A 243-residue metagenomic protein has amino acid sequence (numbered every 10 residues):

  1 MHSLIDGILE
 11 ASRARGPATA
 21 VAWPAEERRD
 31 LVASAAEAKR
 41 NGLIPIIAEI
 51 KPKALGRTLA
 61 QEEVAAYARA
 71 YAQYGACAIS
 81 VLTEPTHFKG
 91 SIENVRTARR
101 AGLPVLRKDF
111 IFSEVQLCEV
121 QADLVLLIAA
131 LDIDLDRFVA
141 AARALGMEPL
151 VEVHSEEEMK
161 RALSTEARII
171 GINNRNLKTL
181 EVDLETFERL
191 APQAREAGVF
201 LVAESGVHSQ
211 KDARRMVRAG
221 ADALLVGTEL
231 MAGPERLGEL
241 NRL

Functional and structural regions predicted by a protein language model:
M1-L59: An N-cap/entry alpha-helix motif that binds or orients negatively charged groups
I8, A48, Y71, V120 (+5 more regions): Conserved, mostly hydrophobic/aromatic
A11, K51-K53, E84, F110 (+5 more regions): Active-site beta-loop-alpha junctions enriched in small/polar residues
P45, G56-L150, E158, F187-Q193: N-terminal active-site wall of soluble small-molecule enzyme domains
C77, V81-T83, D123-D136, I172-T179 (+1 more regions): Glycine-rich phosphate-binding active-site loops on the catalytic face of alpha/beta enzymes
V105, F112-D123, H154-E166, A197-V226: Catalytic cores of alpha/beta
I169-G206, Q210: Glycine/small-residue-rich hydrophobic helix-like segments
L184, R189-A194, V217, L230-L243: C-terminal helical cap(s) of enzyme catalytic domains, especially alpha/beta-barrels
